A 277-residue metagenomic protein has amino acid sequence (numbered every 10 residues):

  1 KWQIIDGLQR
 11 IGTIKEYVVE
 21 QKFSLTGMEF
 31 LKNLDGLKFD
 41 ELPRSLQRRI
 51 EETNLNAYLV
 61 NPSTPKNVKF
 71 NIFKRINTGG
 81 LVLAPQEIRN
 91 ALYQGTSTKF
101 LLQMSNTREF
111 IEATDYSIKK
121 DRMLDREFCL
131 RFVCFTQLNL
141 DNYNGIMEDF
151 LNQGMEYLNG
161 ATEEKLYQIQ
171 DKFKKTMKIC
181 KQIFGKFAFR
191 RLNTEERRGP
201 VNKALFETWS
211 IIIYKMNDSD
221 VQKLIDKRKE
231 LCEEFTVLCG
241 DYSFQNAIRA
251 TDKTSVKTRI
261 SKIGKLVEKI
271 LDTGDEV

Functional and structural regions predicted by a protein language model:
K1-E156, I225, E233, C239-V256 (+2 more regions): Basic- and aromatic-enriched surface patches that contact anionic nucleotides/nucleic acids
T13, A57, A91, T176 (+2 more regions): Small-side-chain structural scaffolding
Y17, F135-N139, Y157-G160, I183-K186 (+2 more regions): Amphipathic alpha-helical interaction surfaces
S24, V82, F110, I183-K186 (+2 more regions): A general structural signal for well-ordered secondary-structure junctions
I146-R198, L205: Small-residue-rich helix-loop
E164-D171, D226, T251-T254, T258: Alpha-helix boundary/N-cap detector
R190-Y242: C-terminal hydrophobic structural anchor segments that stabilize assembly/packing rather than catalytic chemistry
